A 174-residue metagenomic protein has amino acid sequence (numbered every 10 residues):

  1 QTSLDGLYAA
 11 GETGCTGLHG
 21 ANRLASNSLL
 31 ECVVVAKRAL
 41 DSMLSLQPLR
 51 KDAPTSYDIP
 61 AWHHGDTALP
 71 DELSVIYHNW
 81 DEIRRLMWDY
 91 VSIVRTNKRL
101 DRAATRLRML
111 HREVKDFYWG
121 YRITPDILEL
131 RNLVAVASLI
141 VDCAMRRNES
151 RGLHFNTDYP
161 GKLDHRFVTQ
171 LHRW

Functional and structural regions predicted by a protein language model:
Q1-A9, T13-W174: Glycine- and aromatic-enriched mobile tails/lids
